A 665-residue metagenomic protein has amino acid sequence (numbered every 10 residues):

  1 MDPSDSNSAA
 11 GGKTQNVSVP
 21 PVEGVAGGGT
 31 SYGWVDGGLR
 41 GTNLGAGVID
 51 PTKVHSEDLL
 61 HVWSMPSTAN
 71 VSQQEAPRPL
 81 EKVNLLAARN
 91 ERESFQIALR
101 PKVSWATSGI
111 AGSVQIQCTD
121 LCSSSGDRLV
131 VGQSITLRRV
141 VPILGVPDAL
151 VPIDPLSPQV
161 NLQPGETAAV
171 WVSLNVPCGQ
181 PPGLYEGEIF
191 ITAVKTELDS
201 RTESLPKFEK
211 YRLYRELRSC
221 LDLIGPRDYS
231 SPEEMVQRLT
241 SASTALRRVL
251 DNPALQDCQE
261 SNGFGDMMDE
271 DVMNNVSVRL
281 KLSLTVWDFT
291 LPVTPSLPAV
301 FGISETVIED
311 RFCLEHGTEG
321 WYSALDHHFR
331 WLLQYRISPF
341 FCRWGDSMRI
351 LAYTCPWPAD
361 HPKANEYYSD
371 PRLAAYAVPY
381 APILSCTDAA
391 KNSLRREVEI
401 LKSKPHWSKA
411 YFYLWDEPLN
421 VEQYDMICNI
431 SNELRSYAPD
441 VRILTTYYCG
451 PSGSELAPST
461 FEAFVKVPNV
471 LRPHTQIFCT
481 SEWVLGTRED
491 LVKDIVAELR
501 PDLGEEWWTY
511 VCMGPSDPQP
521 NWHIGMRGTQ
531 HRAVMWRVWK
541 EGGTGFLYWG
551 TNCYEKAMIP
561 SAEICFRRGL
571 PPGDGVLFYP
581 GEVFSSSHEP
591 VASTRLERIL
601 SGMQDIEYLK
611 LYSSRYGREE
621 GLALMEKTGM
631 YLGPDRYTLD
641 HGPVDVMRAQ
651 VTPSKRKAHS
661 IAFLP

Functional and structural regions predicted by a protein language model:
V19-L80, R92, Q96-W171: Surface-exposed binding patches on compact interaction domains or structured appendages
I97, I189, F412, V538: Conserved, mostly hydrophobic/aromatic
L99-A106, I110-V114, Q159-E203, E260-P295: Extended acidic/polar, glycine-enriched regions that form or flank non-catalytic beta-rich accessory modules
P206, Y214-R218, D269-P382, K402-W407: An acidic-aromatic substrate-binding cleft motif
T306-G320, P379-A389, Y411-Y424, Q476-L485 (+1 more regions): The substrate-binding groove and active-site-proximal loops of carbohydrate-active enzymes, especially glycoside
P356, S452-T480: Substrate-binding cleft/loops of secretory-pathway carbohydrate-active enzymes
N365-E366, P371, V378-C386, A390-Q423 (+4 more regions): Catalytic domains of carbohydrate-active enzymes that cleave complex glycans
D502-G528: Active-site clefts of carbohydrate-active enzymes
